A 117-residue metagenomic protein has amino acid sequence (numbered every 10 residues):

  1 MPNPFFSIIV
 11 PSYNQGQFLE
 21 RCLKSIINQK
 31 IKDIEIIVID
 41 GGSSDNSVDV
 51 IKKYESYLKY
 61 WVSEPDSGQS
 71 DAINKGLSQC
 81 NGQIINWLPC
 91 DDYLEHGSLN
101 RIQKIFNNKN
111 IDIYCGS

Functional and structural regions predicted by a protein language model:
M1-S117: Nucleotide-sugar donor-binding/catalytic module of glycosyltransferases that assemble extracellular/cell-envelope
